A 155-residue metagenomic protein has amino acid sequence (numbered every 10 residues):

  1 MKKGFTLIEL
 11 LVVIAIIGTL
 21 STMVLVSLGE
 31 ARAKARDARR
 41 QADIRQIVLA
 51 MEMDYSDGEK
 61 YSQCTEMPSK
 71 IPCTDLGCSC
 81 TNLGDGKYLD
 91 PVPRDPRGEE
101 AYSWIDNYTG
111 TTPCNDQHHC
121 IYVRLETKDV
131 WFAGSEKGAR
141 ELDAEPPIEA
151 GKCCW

Functional and structural regions predicted by a protein language model:
M1-L28: N-terminal single-pass transmembrane signal-anchor helix
K2, R39, P113-D116: A generic fold-level signal
L25-R45: Aliphatic-rich helix starts adjacent to a transmembrane/signal segment
E52-T127, C154-W155: Extracellular/periplasmic head regions of type IV pilus-like filament subunits
V130-D143: A short, surface-exposed beta-strand/turn
R140-W155: Short, low-complexity, Pro/Ser/Thr/Gly-rich segments in the mature regions of secreted, periplasmic
